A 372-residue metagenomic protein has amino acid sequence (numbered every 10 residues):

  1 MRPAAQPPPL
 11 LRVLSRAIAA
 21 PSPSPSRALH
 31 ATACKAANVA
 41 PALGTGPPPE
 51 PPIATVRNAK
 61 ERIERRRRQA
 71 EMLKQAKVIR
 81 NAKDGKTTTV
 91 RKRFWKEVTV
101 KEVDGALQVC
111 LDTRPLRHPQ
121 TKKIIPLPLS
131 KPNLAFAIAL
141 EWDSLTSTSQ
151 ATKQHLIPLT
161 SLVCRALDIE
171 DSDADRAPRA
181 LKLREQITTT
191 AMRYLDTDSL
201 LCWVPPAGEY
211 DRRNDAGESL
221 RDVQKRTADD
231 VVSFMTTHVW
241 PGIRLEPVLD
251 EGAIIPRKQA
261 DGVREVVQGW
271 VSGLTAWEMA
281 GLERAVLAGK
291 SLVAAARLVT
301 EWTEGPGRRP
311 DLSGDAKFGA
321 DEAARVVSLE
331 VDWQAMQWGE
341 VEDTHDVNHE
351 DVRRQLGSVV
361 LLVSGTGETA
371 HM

Functional and structural regions predicted by a protein language model:
M1-I79, M372: N-terminal mitochondrial targeting presequence
R27-P52, N81-S130, L134-T146: Glycine-rich loop/turn
P119-K123, S130-T188: ADP-ribosyltransferase catalytic core
A177-V266: Internal, conserved structured core segments that host functional sites
A253-A296: A contiguous pocket-lining binding segment that forms or flanks enzyme active sites
E301-T303, R308-V359, V363: Accessory, usually C-terminal, subdomains that scaffold auxiliary metal cofactors
